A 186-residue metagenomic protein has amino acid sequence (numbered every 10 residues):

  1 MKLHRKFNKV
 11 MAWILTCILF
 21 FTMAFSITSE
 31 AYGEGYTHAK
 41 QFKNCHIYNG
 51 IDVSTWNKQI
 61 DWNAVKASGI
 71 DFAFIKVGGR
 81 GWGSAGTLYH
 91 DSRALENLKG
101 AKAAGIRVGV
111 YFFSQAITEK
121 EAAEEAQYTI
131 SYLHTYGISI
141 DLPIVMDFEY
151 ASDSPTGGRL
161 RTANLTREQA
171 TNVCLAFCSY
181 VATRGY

Functional and structural regions predicted by a protein language model:
M1-K6: N-terminal secretory signal peptides that target proteins for export/translocation
N8-F20, A24: Sec-dependent N-terminal signal peptides
W13, S26-S29, S84: A sequence-level detector of short, solvent-exposed, charge-rich linear segments
F21-A39: Sec-dependent signal peptide cleavage junction
T28-E30, V181-Y186: Short, intrinsically disordered, charge-balanced linker/junction segments flanking boundaries in proteins
G35-Y36, F42-C178, A182-R184: Substrate-binding cleft of extracellular glycoside hydrolase catalytic domains
